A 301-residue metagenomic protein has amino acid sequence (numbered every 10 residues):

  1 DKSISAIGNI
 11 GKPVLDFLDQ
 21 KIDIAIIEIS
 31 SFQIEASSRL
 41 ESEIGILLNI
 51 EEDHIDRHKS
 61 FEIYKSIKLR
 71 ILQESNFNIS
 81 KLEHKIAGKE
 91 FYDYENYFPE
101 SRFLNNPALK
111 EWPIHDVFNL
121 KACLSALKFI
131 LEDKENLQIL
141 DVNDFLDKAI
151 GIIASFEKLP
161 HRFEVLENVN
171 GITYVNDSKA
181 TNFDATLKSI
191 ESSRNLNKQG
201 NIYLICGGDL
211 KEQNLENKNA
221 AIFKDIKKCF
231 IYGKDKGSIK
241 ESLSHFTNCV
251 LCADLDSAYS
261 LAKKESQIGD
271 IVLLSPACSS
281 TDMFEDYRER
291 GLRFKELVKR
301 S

Functional and structural regions predicted by a protein language model:
D1-N9: Walker A (P-loop) phosphate-binding motif
N9, E28, L48, Y64 (+7 more regions): Residue-level signal for inorganic ion chemistry
I10, D19-P113, T281-M283, Y287: Flexible active-site lid/hinge loop adjacent to a nucleotide/diphosphate and Mg2+-phosphate binding pocket
S31-Q33, E52-D53, H84-K85, T181 (+4 more regions): Short glycine-rich anion-binding loops that position phosphate/pyrophosphate groups of nucleotides and phosphorylated
I79-E83, I202-G207, D225-K234: Short internal beta-strands
W112-I226: Nucleotide phosphate-binding/pyrophosphate-handling subdomain across enzymes that bind or process nucleotide phosphates
N214-D270: C-terminal helical cap/extension that packs against the catalytic core of soluble nucleotide-cofactor enzymes
A277-S301: Glycine/aspartate-rich loop-and-adjacent alpha/beta segment that forms the canonical ThDP
